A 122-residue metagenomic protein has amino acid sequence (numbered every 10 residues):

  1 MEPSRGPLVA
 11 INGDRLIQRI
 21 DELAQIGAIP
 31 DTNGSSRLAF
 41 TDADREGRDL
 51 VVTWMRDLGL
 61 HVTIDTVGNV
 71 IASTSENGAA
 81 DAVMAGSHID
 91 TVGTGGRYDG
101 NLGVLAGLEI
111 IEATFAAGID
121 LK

Functional and structural regions predicted by a protein language model:
M1-I11: Basic/polar N-terminal segments that are highly enriched at the extreme N-terminus, encompassing both cleavable
R5, D21, T53-M55, L108-I111: Short amphipathic alpha-helical surface micro-motifs
I11-G95: Acidic/His- and Gly-rich active-site-bordering loop/insert found across diverse amide/peptide-bond hydrolases
A85, R97-K122: Alpha-helical metal-binding/catalytic segments enriched in His/Glu/Asp
